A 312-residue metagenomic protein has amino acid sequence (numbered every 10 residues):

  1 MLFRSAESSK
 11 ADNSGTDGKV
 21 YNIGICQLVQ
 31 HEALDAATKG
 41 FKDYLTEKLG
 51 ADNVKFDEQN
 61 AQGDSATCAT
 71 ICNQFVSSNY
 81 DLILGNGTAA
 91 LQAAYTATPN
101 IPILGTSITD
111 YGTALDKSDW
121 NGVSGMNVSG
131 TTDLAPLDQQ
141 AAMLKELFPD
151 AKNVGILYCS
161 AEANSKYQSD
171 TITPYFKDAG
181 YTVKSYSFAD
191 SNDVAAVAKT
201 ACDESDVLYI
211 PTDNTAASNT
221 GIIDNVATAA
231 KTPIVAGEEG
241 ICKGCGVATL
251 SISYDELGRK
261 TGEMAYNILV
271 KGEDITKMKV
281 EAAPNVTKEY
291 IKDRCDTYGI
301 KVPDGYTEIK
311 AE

Functional and structural regions predicted by a protein language model:
M1-L2: Short, small-residue-biased leader/transition segments that mark boundaries at the very start of proteins
T16, Y111-A151, I252-E273: Hydrophobic alpha-helical segments within soluble ligand-binding/sensing domains
D17-K42, K48, D57-T67, D213-S218: Extracytoplasmic "Venus flytrap"
I23, F41, S129-F176, D274 (+1 more regions): An alpha-beta-alpha
K55-S77, S187-A201: Structural motif
N60-S118, D213-G237: Beta-alpha junction/loop-to-helix N-cap segments that form part of ligand/metal-binding clefts
A163-T232, E238: Pocket-lining segment of extracytoplasmic ligand-binding domains
I241-Y290: Flexible loop/turn connectors
